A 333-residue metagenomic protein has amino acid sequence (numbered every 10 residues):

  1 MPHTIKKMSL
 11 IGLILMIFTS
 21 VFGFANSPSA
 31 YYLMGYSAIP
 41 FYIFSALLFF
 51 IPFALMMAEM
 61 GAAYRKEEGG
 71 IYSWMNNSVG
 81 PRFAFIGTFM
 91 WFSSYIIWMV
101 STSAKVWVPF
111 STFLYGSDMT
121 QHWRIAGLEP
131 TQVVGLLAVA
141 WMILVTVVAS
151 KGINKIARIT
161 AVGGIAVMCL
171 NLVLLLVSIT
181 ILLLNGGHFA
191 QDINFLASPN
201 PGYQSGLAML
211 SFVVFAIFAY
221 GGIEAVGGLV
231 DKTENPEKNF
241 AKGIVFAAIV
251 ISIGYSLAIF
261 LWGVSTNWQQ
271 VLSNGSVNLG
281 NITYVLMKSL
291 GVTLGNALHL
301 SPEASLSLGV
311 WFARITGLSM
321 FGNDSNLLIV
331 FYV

Functional and structural regions predicted by a protein language model:
M1-F44, F49-A58, Y64-K66: Membrane-interface "cap" regions at the ends of multi-pass membrane proteins
P2-T4, S29, L33, A62 (+3 more regions): Membrane-water interface regions at transmembrane-helix termini and the short interhelical loops of multi-pass membrane
K6, P40, H122-I125, Q132 (+1 more regions): Helix-loop-helix junctions that connect adjacent transmembrane segments in multi-pass membrane transporters
L13-I17, A30, Y42-F44, L55-E59 (+4 more regions): Hydrophobic alpha-helical transmembrane segments of multi-pass small-molecule transporters/permeases
L15-F22, F41-F49, I86, M90-S93 (+3 more regions): Lipid-exposed faces of alpha-helical membrane segments in multi-pass integral membrane proteins
S27, T102, V106-P109, F113-G116 (+3 more regions): Transmembrane helix-loop junctions and nearby membrane-interface residues
G35-Y36, Y64-G69, N77-F83, D231-F240 (+1 more regions): Juxtamembrane helix-boundary/capping and inter-helix hinge elements in multi-pass membrane proteins
P52-E59, A63, E67-V139, S150 (+1 more regions): Hydrophobic transmembrane alpha-helices that form the core helical bundles of multi-pass secondary transporters
